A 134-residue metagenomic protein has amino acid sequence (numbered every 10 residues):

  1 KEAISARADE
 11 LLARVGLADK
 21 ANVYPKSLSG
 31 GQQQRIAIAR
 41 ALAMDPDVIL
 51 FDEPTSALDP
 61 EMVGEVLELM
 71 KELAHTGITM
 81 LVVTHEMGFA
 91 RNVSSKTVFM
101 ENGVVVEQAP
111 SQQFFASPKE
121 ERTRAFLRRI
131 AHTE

Functional and structural regions predicted by a protein language model:
V23-K26, M44, T76: Conserved signature/switch motifs of ABC ATPase nucleotide-binding domains
I38: Hydrophobic anchor residue at the start of the ABC signature
I49-D52: Catalytic Walker B motif of ABC-type/P-loop ATPase nucleotide-binding domains
P60-M62: Helix N-cap at the start of a conserved alpha-helix in ABC-type nucleotide-binding domains
T84-H85: H-loop/switch region of ABC-family ATPase nucleotide-binding domains
A90-N92: A short, surface-exposed alpha-helical micro-motif characterized by mixed small hydrophobic and charged/polar residues
